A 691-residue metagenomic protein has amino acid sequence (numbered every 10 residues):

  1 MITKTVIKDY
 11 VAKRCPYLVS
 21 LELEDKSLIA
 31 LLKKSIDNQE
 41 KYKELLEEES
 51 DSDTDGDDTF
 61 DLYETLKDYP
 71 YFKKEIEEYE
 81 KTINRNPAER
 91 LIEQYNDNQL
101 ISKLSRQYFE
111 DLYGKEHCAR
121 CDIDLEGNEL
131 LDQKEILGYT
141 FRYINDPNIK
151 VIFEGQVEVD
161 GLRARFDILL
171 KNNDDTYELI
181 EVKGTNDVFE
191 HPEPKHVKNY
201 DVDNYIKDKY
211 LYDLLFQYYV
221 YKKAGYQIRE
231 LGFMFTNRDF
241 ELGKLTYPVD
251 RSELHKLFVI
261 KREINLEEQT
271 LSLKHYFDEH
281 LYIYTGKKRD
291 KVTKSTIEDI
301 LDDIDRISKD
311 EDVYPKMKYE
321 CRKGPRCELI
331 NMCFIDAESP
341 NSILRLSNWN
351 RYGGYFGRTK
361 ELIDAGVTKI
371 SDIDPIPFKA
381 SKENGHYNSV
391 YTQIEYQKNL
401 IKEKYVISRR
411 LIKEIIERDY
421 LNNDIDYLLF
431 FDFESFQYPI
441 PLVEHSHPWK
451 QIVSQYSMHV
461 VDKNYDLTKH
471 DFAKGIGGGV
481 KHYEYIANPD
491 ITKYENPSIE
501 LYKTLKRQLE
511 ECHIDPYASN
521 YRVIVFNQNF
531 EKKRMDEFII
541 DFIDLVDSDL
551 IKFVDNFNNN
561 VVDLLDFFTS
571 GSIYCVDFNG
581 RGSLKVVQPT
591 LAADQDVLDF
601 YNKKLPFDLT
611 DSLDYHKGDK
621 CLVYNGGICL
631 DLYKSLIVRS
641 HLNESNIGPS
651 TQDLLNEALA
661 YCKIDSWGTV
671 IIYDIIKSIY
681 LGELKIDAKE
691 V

Functional and structural regions predicted by a protein language model:
M1-D174, T359-K382: Metal-dependent nuclease catalytic cores that hydrolyze phosphodiester bonds in DNA/RNA, characterized by
S20-E22, F166, E190, I335-E338 (+2 more regions): Short helix/loop capping segments that flank catalytic or ligand/cofactor-binding pockets
E24, L104-S105, Y438, L442-V443 (+1 more regions): Short active-site loop/helix that positions an aromatic residue
S105-R106, V157-E158, L179-E181, E193 (+1 more regions): Conserved RNase H-like, two-metal-ion catalytic cores of nucleic-acid enzymes
I152-G155, R163-L170, L179-V182, N199-D203 (+2 more regions): Conserved DEDDh/DEDDy metal-dependent 3′-5′ exonuclease domain
E178-K198: Residues forming anionic-ligand binding surfaces in small-molecule and nucleic-acid pockets of primarily soluble enzymes
Q269-L346, K360, A592-E690: Acidic, Mg2+-coordinating catalytic module of metal-dependent nucleases/exonucleases that use a two-metal-ion mechanism
I343-Y427: N-terminal accessory regions of nucleic-acid-interacting proteins
